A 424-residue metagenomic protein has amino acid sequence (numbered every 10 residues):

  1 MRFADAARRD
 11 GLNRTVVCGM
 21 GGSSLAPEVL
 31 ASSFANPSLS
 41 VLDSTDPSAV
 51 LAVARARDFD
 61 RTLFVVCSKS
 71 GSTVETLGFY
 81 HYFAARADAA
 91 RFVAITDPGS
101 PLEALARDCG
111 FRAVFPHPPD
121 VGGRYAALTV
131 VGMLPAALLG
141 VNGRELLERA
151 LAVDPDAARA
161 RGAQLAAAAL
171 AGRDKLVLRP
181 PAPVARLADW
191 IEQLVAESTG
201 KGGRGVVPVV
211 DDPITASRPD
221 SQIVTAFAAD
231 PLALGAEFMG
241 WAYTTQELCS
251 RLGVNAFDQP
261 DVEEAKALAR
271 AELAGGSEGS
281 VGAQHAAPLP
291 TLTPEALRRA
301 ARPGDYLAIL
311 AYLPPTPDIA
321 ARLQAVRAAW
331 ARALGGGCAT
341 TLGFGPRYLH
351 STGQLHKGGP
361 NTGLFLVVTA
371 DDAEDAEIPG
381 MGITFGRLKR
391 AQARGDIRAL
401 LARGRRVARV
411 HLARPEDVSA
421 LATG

Functional and structural regions predicted by a protein language model:
M1-R9: A short, basic/flexible loop-to-alpha-helix module at the beginning of a structural domain
R2, L25, V29, E75-G78 (+11 more regions): Generic recognition of stable, solvent-exposed alpha-helical segments in well-folded globular domains
D10-D156, V224-P231, A283: Glycine-rich phosphate-binding loops that contact phosphosugars or nucleotide phosphates
T15-V29, Y125-G132, Y243, V254-E264 (+1 more regions): Conserved phosphate/anionic-ligand binding catalytic regions in large, soluble enzymes, centered on
A49, V141-R144, D154-D258, A271-G382 (+1 more regions): Acidic catalytic cores of enzymes that act on phosphate-bearing nucleotides/polynucleotides
I95, G99-F111, G343, L349-H356 (+1 more regions): Glycine-rich, charge-decorated loop segments at or immediately adjacent to ligand/cofactor-binding or catalytic sites
E103-C109, I191, R322-R327, D396-L400: Short, aromatic/basic amphipathic alpha-helical patches
R298-I309, F344, A391, G395-G424: C-terminal amphipathic alpha-helical interaction region
